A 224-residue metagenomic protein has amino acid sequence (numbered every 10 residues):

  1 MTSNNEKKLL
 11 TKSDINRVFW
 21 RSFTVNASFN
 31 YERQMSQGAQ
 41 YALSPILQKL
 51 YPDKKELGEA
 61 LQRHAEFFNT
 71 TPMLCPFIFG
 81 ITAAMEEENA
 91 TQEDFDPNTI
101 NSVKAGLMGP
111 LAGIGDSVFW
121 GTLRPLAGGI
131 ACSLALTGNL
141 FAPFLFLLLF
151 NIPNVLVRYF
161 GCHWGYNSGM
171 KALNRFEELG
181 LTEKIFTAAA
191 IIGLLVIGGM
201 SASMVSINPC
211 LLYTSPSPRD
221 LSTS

Functional and structural regions predicted by a protein language model:
M1-D96: Soluble N-terminal domains of membrane-associated systems
V25, I100-L111, R175-L179: Cytosolic juxtamembrane amphipathic/interface segments immediately preceding and feeding into a transmembrane helix
S102-A131: Transmembrane alpha-helical segments and their cytosolic interface motifs in multi-pass membrane proteins
C132-P143, P209: Helix-coil boundary and interhelical linker segments in multi-pass alpha-helical membrane proteins
F141-N154: Alpha-helical transmembrane segments
W164-G180: Juxtamembrane inter-helical linkers in multi-pass membrane proteins
T182-P209: Alpha-helical transmembrane segments of helical membrane proteins, especially in multi-pass transport, channel
Y213-S224: Single conserved hydrophobic/aromatic residue that forms the stacking wall/gate of nucleotide- or nucleobase-binding
